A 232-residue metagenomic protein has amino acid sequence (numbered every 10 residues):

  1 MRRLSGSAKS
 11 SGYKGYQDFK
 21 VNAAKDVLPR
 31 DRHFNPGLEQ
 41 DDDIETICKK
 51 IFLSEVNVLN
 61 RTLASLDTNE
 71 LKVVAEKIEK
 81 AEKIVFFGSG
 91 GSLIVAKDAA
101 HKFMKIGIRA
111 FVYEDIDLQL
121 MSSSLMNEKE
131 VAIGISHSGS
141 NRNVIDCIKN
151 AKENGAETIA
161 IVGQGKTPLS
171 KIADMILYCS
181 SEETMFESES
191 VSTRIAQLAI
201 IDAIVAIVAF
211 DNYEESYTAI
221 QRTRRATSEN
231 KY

Functional and structural regions predicted by a protein language model:
M1-E70: HTH-adjacent hinge/linker in prokaryotic transcriptional regulators
G6, D18, N22, V58-R61 (+6 more regions): Alpha-helical scaffold segments in soluble metabolic enzymes
Y16, I44-C48, F52, L71 (+6 more regions): Generic structural signal for well-ordered, non-membrane alpha-helical segments in soluble metabolic enzymes
N22, D26, K77, R222-A226: Short acidic/histidine-centered micro-motifs embedded in hydrophobic/aromatic stretches that mark compact functional
N69-A81: Glycine-rich phosphate/diphosphate-binding loops that line cofactor/substrate pockets in enzymes
E79-A199, V205-N212: Glycine-rich phosphate-binding loops that contact phosphosugars or nucleotide phosphates
E214-Y232: A short, charged, Gly/Pro-tolerant segment at domain boundaries
